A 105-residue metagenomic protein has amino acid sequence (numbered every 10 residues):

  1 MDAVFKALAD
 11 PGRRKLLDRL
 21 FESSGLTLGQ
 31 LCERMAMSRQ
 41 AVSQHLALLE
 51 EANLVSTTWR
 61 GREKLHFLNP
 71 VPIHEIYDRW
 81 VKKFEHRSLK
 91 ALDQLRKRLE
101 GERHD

Functional and structural regions predicted by a protein language model:
D2-S38, E63-R79: N-terminal helix-turn-helix DNA-binding core of bacterial DNA-binding proteins
D18, L46-A47: Core alpha-helical elements of the protein kinase catalytic domain, predominantly the helix directly N-terminal
F21-E22, H74-D105: Amphipathic alpha-helical dimerization/coiled-coil segments that flank or bridge DNA-binding/regulatory modules
E33, Q44, E50-E51: Alpha-helical residues within the helix-turn-helix
A41: Conserved H-loop
E50-G61, F67: Beta-hairpin "wing" of winged helix-turn-helix
